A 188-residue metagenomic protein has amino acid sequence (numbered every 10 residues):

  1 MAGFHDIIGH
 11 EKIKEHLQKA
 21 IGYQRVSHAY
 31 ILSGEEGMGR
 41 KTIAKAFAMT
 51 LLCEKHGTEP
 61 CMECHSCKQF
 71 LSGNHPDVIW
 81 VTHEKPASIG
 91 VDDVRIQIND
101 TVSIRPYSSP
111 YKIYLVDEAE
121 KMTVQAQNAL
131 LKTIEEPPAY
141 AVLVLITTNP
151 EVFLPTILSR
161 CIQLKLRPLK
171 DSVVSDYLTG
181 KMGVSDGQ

Functional and structural regions predicted by a protein language model:
A2-Q125, K132: Clamp-loader machinery-focused feature within the broader ASCE/P-loop NTPase space
H83-Q188: Non-catalytic interfacial helical region
